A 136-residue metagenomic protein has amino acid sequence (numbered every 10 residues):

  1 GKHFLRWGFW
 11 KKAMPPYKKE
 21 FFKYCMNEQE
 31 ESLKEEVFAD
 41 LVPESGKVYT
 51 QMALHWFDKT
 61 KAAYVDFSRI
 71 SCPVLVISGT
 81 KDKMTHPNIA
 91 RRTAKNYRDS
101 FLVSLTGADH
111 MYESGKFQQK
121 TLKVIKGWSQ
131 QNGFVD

Functional and structural regions predicted by a protein language model:
G1, I89-R92, F117-K120: Short, glycine/charged-enriched secondary-structure capping and boundary segments
G1-A13: Serine-dependent carboxylesterase/thioesterase catalytic core of lipase-like alpha/beta-hydrolase/SGNH enzymes
K11-D66, S71-C72: Alpha/beta-hydrolase
E35-F38, A94, K126: Non-transmembrane alpha-helical segments in soluble domains of secreted/periplasmic/extracellular proteins
I70, V76-S78, D82: Short beta-strand/loop motif that positions the catalytic acidic residue of the alpha/beta-hydrolase fold
K83-I89, E113: Conserved alpha/beta-hydrolase "acid-adjacent" motif
P87-F101: Active-site-adjacent alpha-helix of alpha/beta-hydrolase-fold enzymes
R98-D136: Catalytic active-site module of serine/aspartate enzymes centered on a nucleophile-bearing elbow/loop
